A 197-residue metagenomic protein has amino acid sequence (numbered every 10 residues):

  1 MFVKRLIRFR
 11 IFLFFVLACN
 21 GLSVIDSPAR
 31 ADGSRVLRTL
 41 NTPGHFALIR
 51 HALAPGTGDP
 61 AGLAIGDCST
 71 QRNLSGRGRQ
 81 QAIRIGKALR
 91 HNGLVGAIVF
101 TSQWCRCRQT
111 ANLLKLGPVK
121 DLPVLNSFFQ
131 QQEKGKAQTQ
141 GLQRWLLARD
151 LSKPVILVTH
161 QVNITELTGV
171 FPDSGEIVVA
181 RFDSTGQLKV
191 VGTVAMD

Functional and structural regions predicted by a protein language model:
M1-I7: N-terminal secretory signal peptides that target proteins for export/translocation
R10-S23: Bacterial N-terminal signal peptides
S23-A31: Signal peptide processing junction and immediate N-terminal pro/mature segment of secreted/exported proteins
R30-P123, F128-Q132, A137-Q140, V170-D197: Active-site-proximal alpha-helix that buttresses catalytic centers in soluble enzyme cores
F46, L151-T159: Generic beta-sheet signal
T139-A148: A short, acidic, amphipathic alpha-helical segment used as a generic capping/interface helix at domain edges
A148-S152, D183-S184: A short, structured loop/turn motif at beta-sheet edges
